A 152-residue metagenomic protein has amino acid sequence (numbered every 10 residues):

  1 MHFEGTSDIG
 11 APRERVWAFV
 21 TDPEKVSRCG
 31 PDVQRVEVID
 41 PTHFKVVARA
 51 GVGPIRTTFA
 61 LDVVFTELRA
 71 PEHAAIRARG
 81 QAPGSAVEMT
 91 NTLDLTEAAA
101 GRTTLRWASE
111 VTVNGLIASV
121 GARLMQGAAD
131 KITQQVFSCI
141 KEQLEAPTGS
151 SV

Functional and structural regions predicted by a protein language model:
M1-G51, A146-V152: Hydrophobic ligand-binding cavity/cleft-lining segments
H2-T6, H43-K45, A60, H73 (+2 more regions): Intrinsic-disorder/low-complexity, polar/charged segments enriched in Ser/Thr/Lys/Arg/Asp/Glu/Gln
G5-S7, V33, A60-E67, A78 (+1 more regions): Hydrophobic/aromatic beta-strand elements that line small-molecule binding cavities or substrate pockets in beta-rich
D8, G51, A70, Q81 (+1 more regions): Residue-level signature for short turns and capping positions that connect secondary-structure elements
P12, P41, A70, A98-G101: Short strand-connecting beta-turns/loops that link adjacent beta-strands
E37-R79, Q135: Glycine-rich portal/gate segments that line the openings of hydrophobic small-molecule binding cavities
A75-A128: Beta-strand/loop substructures that line and gate deep hydrophobic ligand-binding cavities in soluble
I117-V152: A conserved amphipathic terminal alpha-helix motif
